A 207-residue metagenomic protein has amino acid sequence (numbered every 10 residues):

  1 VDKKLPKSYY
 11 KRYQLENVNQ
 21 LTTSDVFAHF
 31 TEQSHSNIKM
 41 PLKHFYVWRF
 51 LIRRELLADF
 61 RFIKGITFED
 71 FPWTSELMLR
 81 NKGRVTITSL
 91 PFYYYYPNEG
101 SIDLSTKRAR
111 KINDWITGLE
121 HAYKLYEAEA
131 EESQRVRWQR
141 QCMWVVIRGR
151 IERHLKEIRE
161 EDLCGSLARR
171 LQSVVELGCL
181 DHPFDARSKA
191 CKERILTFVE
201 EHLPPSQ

Functional and structural regions predicted by a protein language model:
V1-S89, Y93-R110: Donor-binding/catalytic cores of nucleotide-activated saccharide and glycerol-phosphate transferases/polymerases
S24-D25, S101, I116-Q139, R194-P205: C-terminal, non-catalytic tails of nucleotide-sugar-dependent glycosyltransferases
R80, L125, R153: Active-site catalytic microenvironments for nucleophilic, acid-base chemistry
P91-N98, S105-E132, E157-C179: Catalytic core of nucleotide-sugar-dependent glycosyltransferases
R140-R153: Amphipathic alpha-helical repeat scaffolds of TPR domains
L155-Q207: Membrane-interface aromatic/basic loop that binds lipid-linked glycans or pyrophosphate carriers, typified by
